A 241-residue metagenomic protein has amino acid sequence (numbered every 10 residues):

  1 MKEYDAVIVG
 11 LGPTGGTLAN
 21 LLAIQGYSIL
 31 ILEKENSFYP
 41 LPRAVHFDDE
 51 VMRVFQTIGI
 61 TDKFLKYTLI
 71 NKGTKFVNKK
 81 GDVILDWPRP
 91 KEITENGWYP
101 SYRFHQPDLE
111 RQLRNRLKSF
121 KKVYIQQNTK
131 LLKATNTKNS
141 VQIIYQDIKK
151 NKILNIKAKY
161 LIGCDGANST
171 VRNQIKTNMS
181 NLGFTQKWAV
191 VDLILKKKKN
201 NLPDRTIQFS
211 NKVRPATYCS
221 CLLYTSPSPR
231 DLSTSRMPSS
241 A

Functional and structural regions predicted by a protein language model:
K2-G12: Beta1/beta-strand and adjacent pyrophosphate-binding region of the FAD-binding site in flavoprotein oxidoreductases
A23-P42: Glycine-rich FAD pyrophosphate-binding loop
V51-Q112, R116: Active-site-adjacent segment of FAD-dependent monooxygenases/related oxidoreductases
Q106-P107, N168-P203: Central beta-strand plus flanking loop segment that forms part of the substrate or channel wall within the catalytic
Q127-S140: A conserved short coil-to-beta-strand element within the FAD-binding core of flavoproteins
N151-K159: Core beta-strand elements of the Rossmann-like FAD/NAD(P) dinucleotide-binding domain in flavoenzyme oxidoreductases
Y160, C164-S169: Glycine-/small-residue-rich beta->alpha transition segments that form the dinucleotide
Y224-D231: Conserved small/polar residues in nucleotide/adenosyl-binding loops
